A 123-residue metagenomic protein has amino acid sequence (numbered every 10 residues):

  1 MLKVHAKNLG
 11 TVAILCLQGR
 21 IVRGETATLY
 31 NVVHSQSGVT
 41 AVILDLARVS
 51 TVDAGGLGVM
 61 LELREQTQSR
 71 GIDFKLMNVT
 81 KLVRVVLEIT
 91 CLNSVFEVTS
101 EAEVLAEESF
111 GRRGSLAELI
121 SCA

Functional and structural regions predicted by a protein language model:
M1-T51, E62-A123: STAS-like cytosolic regulatory interaction modules
